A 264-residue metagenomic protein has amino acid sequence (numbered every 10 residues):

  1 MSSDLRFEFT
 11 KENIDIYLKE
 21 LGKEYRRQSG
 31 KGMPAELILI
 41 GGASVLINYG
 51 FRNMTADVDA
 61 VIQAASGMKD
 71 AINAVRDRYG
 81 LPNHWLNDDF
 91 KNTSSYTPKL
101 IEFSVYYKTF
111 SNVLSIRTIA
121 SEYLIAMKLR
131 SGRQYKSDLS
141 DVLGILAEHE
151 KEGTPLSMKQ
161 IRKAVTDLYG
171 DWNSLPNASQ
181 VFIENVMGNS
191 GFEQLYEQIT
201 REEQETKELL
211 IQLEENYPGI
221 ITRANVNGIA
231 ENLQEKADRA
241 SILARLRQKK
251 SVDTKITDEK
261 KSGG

Functional and structural regions predicted by a protein language model:
M1-G264: Compositionally biased terminal segments of proteins
